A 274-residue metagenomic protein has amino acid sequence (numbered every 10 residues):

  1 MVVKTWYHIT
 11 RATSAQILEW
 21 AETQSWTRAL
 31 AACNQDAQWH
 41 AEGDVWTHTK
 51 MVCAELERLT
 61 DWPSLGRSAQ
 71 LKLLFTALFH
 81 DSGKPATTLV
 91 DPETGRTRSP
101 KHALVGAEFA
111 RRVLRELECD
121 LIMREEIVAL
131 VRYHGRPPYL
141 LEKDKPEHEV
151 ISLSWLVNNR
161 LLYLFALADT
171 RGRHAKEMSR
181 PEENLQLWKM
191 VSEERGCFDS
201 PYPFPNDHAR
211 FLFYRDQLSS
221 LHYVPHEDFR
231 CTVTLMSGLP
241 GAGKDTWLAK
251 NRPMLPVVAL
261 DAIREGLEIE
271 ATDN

Functional and structural regions predicted by a protein language model:
M1-D91, G95: Acidic/His-rich, divalent-metal-binding segments that scaffold phosphate/diphosphate chemistry
E57, W62-N184: Divalent metal-dependent catalytic cores for phosphoryl transfer on phosphate-bearing substrates
E193-D228: N-terminal pre-Walker A segment at the start of P-loop NTPase domains
E227-T232, T246, K250: Catalytic phosphate/metal-binding cores of nucleic-acid and nucleotide-processing enzymes, i.e., regions that mediate
M236: Hydrophobic anchor at the beta1->P-loop junction of P-loop NTPases
A242: ATP-binding Walker
D245-N274: Conserved substrate/cofactor phosphate-moiety recognition/catalytic segment in nucleotide-dependent phosphotransferases
